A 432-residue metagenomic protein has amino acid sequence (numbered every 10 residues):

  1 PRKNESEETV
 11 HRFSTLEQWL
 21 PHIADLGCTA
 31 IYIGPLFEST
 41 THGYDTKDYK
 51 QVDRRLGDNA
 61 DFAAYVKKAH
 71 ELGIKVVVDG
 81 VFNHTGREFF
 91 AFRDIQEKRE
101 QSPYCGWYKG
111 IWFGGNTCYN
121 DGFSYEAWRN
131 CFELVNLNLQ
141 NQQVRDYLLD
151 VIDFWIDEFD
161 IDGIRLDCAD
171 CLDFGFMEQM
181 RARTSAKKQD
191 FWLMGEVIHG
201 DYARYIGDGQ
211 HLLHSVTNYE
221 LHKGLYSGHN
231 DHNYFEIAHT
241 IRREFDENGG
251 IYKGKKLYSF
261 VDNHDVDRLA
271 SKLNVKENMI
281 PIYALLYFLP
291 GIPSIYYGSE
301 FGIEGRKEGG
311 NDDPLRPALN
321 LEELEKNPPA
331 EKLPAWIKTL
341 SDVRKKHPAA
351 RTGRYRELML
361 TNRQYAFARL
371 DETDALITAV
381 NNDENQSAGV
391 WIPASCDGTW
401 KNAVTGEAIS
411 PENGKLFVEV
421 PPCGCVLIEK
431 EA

Functional and structural regions predicted by a protein language model:
P1-A30, K68-A69, I295, F301-A432: Carbohydrate-interacting/catalytic domains
P1-T29, L36-E158, M180-A186, A203-R204 (+1 more regions): Substrate-binding/active-site clefts of carbohydrate-active enzymes
C28, I161, G291-I292: A structural motif
I31-I33, V76-V78, I164, L193-G195 (+2 more regions): Hydrophobic faces of well-ordered beta-strands that scaffold small-molecule active sites in alpha/beta enzyme cores
L36, V81-N83, A169-C171, E196-G200 (+1 more regions): Active-site beta-loop-alpha junctions enriched in small/polar residues
H70-L72, Q96, D153, D157 (+9 more regions): Active-site-proximal helices and loops of the catalytic beta/alpha 8
V77, G163-A169, L269-A270: Short catalytic-loop micro-motif centered on adjacent basic/acidic residues
Y252-N274: Active-site clefts of carbohydrate-active enzymes
